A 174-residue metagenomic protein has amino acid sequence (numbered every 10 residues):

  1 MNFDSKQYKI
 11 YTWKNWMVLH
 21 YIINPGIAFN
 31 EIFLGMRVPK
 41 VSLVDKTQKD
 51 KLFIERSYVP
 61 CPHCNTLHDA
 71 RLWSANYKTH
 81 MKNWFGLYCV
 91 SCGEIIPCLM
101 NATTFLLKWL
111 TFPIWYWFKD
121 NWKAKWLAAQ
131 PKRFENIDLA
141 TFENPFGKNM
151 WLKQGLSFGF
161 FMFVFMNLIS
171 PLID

Functional and structural regions predicted by a protein language model:
M1-K51, A102-M150: Short, intrinsically disordered terminal segments enriched in charged and Pro/Gly residues
Q48-Y58, K78-W84: Short, flexible, mixed-charge glycine/proline-rich loop motifs that serve as phosphate/nucleic-acid-contacting
K49, R71-W73: Sequence context of c-type cytochrome heme-c attachment sites
C61-C64, C89-C92: Short cysteine-rich clusters marking metal-coordination/redox-active sites
H68, I95-I96: Cys/His-rich microdomains that often coordinate metals
S74-Y88, M100-F105: Short linker/helix segments within small regulatory modules
F85, G93, P131-E135: Membrane-proximal, non-transmembrane alpha-helical segments
T111, D138-D174: Juxtamembrane/disordered regions of integral membrane proteins
